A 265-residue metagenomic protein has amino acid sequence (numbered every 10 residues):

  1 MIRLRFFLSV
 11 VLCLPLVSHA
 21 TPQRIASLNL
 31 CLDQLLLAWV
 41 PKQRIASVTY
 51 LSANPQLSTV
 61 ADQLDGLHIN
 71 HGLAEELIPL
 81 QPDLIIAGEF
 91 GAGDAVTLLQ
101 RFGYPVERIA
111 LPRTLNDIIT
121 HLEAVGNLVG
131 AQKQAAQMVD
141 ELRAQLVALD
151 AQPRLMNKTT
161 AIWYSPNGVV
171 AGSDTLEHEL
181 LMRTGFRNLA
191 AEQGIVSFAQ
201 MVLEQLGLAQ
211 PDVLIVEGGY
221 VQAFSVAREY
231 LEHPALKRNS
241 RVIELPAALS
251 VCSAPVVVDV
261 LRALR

Functional and structural regions predicted by a protein language model:
M1-L8: Bacterial N-terminal signal peptides that target proteins for export
P15-V17: N-terminal signal peptide c-region/cleavage motif recognized by signal peptidases
Q23-L36, K133-T184: Basic- and aromatic-lined ligand-binding clefts that recognize polyanionic substrates
Q23-R24, N116-N127, A136, E217-R265: Structured C-terminal subdomain patch of bacterial secreted/periplasmic proteins
R24-L80, L84-F90, A95, F186-L189: A short, structured surface patch at a secondary-structure boundary
N29, E89, P166, Q193 (+3 more regions): Short secondary-structure boundary segments
T49, L176-F198, R241-E244: His/Asp/Glu-enriched short active-site or ligand-binding loop at hydrolase and phosphoryl-transfer sites
A74-P82, F102, Q200-Q210: Short helices/loops that flank or line small-molecule/ion binding pockets
